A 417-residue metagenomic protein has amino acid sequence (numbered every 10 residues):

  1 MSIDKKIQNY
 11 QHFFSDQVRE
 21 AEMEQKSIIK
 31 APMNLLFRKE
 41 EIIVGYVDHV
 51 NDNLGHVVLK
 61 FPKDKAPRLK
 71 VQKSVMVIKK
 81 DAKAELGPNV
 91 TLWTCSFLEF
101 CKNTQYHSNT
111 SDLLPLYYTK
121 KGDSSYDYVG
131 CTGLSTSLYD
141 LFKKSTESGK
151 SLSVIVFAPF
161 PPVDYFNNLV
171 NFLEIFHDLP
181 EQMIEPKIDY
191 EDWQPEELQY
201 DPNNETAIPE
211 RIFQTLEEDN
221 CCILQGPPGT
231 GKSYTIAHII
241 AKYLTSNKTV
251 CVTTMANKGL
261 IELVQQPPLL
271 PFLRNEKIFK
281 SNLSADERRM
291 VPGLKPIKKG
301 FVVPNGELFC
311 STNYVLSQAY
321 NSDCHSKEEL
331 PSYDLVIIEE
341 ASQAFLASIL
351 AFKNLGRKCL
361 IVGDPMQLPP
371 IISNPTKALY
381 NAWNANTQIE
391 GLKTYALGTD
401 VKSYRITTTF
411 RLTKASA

Functional and structural regions predicted by a protein language model:
M1-G122, Y126-K144, S151-V154: A helicase ATPase "motif cassette" and its flanking acidic/Ser/Thr-rich regulatory loops
D112, K120-N220, S281-G306: Pre-P-loop entry segment of helicase/translocase ATPase cores
W193-L198, A241, T249-S332, I371-A382: Conserved P-loop NTPase motor core of helicases/translocases
E217-L224, K248: Pre-Walker A (Motif I) flank of P-loop NTPase domains
G229: Walker A (P-loop) phosphate-binding loop of P-loop NTPases
K232: Conserved lysine of the Walker
T235, I239: Hydrophobic positions on the alpha1 helix immediately C-terminal to the Walker A/P-loop
S246, T254-K258, Y314-L316, L330-A417: Conserved helicase motor core of SF1/SF2 NTP-dependent helicases
